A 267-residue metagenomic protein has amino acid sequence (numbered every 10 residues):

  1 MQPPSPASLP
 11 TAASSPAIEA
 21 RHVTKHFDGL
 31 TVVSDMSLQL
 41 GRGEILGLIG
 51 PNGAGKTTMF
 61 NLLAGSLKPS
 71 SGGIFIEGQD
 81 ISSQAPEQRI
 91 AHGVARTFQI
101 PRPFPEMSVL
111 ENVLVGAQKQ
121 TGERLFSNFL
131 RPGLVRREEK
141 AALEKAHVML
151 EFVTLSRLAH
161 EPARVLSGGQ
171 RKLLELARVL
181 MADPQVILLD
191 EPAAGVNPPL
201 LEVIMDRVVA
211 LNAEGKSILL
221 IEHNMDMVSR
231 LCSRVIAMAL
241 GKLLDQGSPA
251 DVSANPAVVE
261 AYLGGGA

Functional and structural regions predicted by a protein language model:
I49-P51: The feature captures the beta-strand-to-loop junction immediately N-terminal to the Walker
A64: Helix-to-loop junction immediately C-terminal to a conserved catalytic motif
G72-Q79, A91-H92: Conserved ABC transporter NBD signature motif
L125-L158, D206-V209: Conserved ABC ATPase "signature" region
I187-E191: Catalytic Walker B motif of ABC-type/P-loop ATPase nucleotide-binding domains
V228-R230: A short, surface-exposed alpha-helical micro-motif characterized by mixed small hydrophobic and charged/polar residues
